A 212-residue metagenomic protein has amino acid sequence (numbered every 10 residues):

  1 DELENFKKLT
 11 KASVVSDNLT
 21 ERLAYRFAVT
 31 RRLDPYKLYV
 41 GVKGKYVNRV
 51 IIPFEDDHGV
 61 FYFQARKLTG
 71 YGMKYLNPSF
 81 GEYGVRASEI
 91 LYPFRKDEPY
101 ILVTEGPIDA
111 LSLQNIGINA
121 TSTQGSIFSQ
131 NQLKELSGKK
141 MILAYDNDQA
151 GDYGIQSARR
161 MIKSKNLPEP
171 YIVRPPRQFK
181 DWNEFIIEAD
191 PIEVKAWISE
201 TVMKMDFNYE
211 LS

Functional and structural regions predicted by a protein language model:
D1-D57, F94-K96, K165, E200-S212: TOPRIM metal-binding catalytic domain and adjacent DNA-binding surface shared by DnaG-type primases
A28, G44-K140, I155: Phosphate-handling DNA/RNA-contact segment within nucleic-acid enzymes
G117-I118, N166-P168: Short phosphate-binding/catalytic loops that engage adenosine nucleotides
Q124-S129, D146-Q149, P175-R177: Short, acidic/turn-prone active-site loops that include or flank metal/cofactor- and phosphate-binding residues
E135-K139, D181-A196: Short, surface-exposed amphipathic charged segments that create phosphate/polyanion-binding patches used for binding
S137-G151: A structural-propensity feature for long, helix-poor, extended segments
Y153-K165: Short, aromatic/basic amphipathic alpha-helical patches
E169-F179: A generic structural motif
